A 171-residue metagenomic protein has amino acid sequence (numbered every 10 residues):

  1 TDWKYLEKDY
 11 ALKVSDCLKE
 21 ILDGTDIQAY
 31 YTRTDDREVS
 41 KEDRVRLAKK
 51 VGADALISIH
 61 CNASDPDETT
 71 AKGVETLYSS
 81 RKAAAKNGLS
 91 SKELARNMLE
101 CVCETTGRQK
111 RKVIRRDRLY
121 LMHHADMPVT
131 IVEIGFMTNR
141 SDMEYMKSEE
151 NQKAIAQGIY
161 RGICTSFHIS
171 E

Functional and structural regions predicted by a protein language model:
D2-E171: Active-site-proximal helix/loop segments of hydrolytic enzymes
